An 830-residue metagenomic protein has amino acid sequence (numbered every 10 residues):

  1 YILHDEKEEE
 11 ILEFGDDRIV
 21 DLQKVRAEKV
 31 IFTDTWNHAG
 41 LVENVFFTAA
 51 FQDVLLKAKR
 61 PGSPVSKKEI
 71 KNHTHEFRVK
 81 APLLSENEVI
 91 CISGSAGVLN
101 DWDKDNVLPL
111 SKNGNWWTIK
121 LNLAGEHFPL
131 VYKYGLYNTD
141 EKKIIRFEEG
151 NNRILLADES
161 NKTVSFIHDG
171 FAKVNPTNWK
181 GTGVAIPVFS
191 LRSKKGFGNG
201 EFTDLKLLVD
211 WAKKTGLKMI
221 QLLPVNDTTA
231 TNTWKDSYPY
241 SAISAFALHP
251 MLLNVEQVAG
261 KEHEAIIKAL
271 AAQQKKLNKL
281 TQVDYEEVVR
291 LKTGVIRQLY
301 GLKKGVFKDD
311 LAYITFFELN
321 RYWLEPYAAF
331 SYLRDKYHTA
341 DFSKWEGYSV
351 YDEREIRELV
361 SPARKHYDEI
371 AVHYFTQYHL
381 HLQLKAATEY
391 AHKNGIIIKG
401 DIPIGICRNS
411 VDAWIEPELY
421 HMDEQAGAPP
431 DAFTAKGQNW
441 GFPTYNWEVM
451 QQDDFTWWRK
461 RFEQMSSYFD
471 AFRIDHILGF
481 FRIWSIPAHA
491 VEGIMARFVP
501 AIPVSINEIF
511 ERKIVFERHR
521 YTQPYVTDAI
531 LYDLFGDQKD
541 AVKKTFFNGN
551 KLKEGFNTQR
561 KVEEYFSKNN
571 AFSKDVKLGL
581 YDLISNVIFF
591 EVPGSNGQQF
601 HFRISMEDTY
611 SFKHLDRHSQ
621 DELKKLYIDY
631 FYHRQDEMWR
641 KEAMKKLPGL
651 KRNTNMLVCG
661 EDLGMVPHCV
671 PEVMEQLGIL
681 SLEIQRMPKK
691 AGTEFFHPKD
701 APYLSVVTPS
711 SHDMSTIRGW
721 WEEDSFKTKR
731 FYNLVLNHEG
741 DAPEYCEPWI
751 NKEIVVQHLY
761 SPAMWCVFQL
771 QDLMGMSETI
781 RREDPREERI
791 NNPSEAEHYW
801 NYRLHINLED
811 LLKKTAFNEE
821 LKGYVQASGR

Functional and structural regions predicted by a protein language model:
Y1-I2, A391: Generic low-polarity alpha-helical segments
I2-K24, V79-F128, Y137-S160, F197 (+1 more regions): Aromatic-rich carbohydrate-binding modules that target alpha-glucans
E10, W36, F51, K143-F147 (+2 more regions): Residue-level recognition of alpha-helical structural elements
D16, L41, S95-V98, N115 (+9 more regions): Intrinsically disordered, low-complexity regions
V25, V30-D53: Intrinsically disordered, low-complexity polar regions and short flexible loop motifs
F47-E69, I154-R830: Catalytic cores of glycan-processing enzymes that make or break glycosidic bonds
H73-F77: Structural beta-strand segments of beta-rich domains
